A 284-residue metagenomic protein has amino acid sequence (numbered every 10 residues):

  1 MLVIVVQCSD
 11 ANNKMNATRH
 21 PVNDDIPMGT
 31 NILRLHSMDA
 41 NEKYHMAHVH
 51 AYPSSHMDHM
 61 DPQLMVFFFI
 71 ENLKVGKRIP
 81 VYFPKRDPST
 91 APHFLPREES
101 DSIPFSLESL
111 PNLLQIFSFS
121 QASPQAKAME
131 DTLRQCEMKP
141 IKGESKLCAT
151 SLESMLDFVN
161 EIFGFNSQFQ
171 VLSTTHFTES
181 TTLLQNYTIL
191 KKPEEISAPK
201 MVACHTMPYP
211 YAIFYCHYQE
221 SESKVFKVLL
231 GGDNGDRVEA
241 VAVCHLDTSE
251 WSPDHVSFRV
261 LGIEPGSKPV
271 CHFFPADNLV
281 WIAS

Functional and structural regions predicted by a protein language model:
M1-S154, N160, L172: Intrinsic-disorder-preferring feature that marks N-terminal prepro/targeting segments
S109-S284: Folded, disulfide-stabilized extracellular/luminal domains of secretory-pathway proteins
